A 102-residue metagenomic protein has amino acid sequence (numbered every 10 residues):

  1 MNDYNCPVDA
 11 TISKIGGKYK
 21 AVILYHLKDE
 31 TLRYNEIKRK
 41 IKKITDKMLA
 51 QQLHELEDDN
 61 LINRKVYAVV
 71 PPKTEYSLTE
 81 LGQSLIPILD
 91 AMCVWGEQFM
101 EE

Functional and structural regions predicted by a protein language model:
M1-D3, E101-E102: Short, Lys/Arg-enriched, disordered terminal segments
D3-M48, V69-E75: N-terminal helix-turn-helix DNA-binding core of bacterial DNA-binding proteins
V8, I12, I86-G96, M100: Hydrophobic alpha-helical core bundles mediating ligand binding, dimerization, or RNAP-core interactions
S13, G17, A21, H54 (+2 more regions): Generic detection of well-ordered alpha-helical segments
L49, L53-L56: Basic amphipathic alpha-helical segments that dock to polyanions
N60: Glycine-centered, phosphate/nucleic-acid-interacting loop/turn motifs that mediate DNA/RNA or nucleotide
R64: Short beta-strand "wing" residues that participate in macromolecule-binding interfaces
A68-A91: Basic, amphipathic "hinge/linker" alpha-helix immediately C-terminal to the N-terminal HTH DNA-binding motif
